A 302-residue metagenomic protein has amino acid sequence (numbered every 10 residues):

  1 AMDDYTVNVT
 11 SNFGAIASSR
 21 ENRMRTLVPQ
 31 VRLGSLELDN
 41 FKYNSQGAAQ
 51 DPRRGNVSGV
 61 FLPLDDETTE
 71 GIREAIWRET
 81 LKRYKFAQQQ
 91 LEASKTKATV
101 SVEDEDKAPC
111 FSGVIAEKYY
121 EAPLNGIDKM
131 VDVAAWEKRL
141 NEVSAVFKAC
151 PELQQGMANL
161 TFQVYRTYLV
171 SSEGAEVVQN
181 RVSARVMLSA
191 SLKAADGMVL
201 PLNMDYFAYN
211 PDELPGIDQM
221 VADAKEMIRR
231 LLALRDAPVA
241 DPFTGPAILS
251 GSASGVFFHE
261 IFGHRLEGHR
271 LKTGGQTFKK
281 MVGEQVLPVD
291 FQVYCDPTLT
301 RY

Functional and structural regions predicted by a protein language model:
A1-Y302: Active-site bordering "gate/hinge" segments that shape substrate access to catalytic or cofactor-binding pockets
